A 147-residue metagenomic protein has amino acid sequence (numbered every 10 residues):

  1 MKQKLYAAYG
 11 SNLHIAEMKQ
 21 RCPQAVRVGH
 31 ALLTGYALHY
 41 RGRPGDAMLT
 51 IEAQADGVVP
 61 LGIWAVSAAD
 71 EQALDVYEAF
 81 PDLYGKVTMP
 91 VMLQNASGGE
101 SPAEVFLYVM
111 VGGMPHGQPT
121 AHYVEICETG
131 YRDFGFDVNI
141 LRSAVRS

Functional and structural regions predicted by a protein language model:
M1-S147: Glycine-aromatic micro-motifs
